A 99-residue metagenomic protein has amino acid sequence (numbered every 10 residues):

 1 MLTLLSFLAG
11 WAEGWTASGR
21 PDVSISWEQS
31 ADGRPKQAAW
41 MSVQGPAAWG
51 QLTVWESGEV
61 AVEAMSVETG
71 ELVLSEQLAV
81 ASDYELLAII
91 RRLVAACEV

Functional and structural regions predicted by a protein language model:
M1-P46, E68-A79: Negatively charged, low-complexity tracts enriched in Asp/Glu with abundant Ser/Thr
M1-T3, V73-V99: Mixed-charge, Lys/Arg-enriched low-complexity segments
S42-V54, R91-C97: Short, Lys/Arg-enriched charge-dense amphipathic segments
G50-V80: Intrinsically disordered, low-complexity regulatory segments enriched in Ser/Thr/Pro and charged residues
